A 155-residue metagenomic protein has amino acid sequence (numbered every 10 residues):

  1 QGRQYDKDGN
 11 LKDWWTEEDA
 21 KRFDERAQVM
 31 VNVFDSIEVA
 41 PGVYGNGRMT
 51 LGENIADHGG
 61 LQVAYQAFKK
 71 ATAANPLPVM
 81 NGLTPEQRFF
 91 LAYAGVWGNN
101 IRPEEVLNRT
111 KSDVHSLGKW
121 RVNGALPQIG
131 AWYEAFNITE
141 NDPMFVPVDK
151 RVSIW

Functional and structural regions predicted by a protein language model:
Q1-W155: Zinc-dependent metallohydrolase catalytic domains
